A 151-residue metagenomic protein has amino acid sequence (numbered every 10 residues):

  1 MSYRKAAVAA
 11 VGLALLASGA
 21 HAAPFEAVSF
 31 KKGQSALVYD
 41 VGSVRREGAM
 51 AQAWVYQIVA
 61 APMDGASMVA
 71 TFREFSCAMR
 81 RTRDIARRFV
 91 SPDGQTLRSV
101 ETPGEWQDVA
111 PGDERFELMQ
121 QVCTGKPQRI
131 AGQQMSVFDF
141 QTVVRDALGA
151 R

Functional and structural regions predicted by a protein language model:
M1-V8: Bacterial N-terminal signal peptides that target proteins for export
A6, S18-H21: Intrinsic disorder/low-complexity segments in short proteins, especially the signal peptide and propeptide regions
A9-A17: Bacterial N-terminal signal peptides
A20-T71, F75-R151: N-terminal secretory-pathway/extracellular module detecting exported/lumenal segments and adjacent signal-anchor/first
